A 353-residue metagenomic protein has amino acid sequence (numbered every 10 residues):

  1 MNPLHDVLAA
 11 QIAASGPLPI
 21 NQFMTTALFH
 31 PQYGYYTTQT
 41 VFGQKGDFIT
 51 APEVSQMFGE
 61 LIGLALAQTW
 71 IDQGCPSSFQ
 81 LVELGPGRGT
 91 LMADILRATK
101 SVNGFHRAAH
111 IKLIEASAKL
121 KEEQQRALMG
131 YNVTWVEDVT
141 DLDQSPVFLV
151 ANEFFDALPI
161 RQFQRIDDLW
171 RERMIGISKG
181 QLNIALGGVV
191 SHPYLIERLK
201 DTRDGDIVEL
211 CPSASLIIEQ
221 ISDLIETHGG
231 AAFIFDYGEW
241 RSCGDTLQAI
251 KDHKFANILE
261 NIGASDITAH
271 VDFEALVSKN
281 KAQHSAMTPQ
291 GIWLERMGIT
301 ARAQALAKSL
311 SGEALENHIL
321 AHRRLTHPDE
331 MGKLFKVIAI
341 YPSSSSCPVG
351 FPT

Functional and structural regions predicted by a protein language model:
M1-L84, R88-D138, L142-P146, I292 (+3 more regions): Rossmann-like AdoMet
A27, L149, L276: A residue-level signal for conserved active-site and pocket-lining positions in enzyme catalytic cores
F58, L149, D236: Conserved RecA-like P-loop NTPase ATPase core
A93, P159-R161, C243-D245: Short glycine-/acidic-enriched loop or helix-start segments at secondary-structure transitions that form or flank
A118, F155, E239: Short, glycine/acidic-enriched loop or turn micro-motifs at the edges of active sites
E137, Q144-D167, I207-P212, L216 (+2 more regions): A short SAM/SAH-binding and catalytic strip from SAM-dependent methyltransferases
F148-L199, Q248-I258: A mobile, often basic/glycine-rich helix-loop segment that functions as the active-site lid/recognition loop
P193-T353: Long, Lys/Arg- and hydrophobic-enriched amphipathic alpha-helices
